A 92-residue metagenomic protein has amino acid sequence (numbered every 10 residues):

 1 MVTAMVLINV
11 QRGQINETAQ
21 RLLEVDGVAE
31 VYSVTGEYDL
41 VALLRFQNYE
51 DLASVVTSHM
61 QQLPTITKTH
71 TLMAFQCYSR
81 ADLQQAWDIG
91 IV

Functional and structural regions predicted by a protein language model:
M1-V92: A compositional/biophysical signature of low hydrophobicity enriched in polar/charged and small residues
